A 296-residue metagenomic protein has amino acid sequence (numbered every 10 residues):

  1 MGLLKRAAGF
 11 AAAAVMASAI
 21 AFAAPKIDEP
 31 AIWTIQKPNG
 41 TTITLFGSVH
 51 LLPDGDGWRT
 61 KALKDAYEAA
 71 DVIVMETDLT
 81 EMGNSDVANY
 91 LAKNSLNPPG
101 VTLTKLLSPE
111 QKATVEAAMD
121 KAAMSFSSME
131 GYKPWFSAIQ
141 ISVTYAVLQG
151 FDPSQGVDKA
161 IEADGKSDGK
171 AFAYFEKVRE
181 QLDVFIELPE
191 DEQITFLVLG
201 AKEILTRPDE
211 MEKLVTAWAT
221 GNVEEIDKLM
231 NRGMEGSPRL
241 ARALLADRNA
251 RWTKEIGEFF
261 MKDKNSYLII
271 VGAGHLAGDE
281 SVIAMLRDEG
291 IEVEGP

Functional and structural regions predicted by a protein language model:
M1-A11: Bacterial N-terminal signal peptides that target proteins for export
A7, A14, V147-G150: Compositionally biased, intrinsically disordered low-complexity regions
G9-A21: Hydrophobic helical h-region of N-terminal Sec-dependent signal peptides in bacterial secretory/periplasmic proteins
V15-M16, W58, V282: Alpha-helical transmembrane segments and their juxtamembrane interfaces
S18-A19, K61, M285: Residues in and immediately flanking transmembrane alpha helices
A24, A31-L244: Structured, acidic catalytic/metal-binding patches in enzyme active sites
P238-P296: A cross-kingdom marker for long, charged
